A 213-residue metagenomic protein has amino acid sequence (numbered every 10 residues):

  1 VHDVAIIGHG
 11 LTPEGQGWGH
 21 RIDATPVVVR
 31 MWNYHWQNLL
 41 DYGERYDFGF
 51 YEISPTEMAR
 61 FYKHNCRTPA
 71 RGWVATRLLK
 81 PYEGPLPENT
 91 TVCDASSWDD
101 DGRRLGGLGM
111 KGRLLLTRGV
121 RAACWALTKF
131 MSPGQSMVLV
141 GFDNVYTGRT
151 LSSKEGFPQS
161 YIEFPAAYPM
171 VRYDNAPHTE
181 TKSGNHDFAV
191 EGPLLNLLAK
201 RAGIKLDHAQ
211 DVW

Functional and structural regions predicted by a protein language model:
V1-W213: Metal-ion/cofactor- or nucleotide/acyl-coenzyme-handling active-site neighborhoods
